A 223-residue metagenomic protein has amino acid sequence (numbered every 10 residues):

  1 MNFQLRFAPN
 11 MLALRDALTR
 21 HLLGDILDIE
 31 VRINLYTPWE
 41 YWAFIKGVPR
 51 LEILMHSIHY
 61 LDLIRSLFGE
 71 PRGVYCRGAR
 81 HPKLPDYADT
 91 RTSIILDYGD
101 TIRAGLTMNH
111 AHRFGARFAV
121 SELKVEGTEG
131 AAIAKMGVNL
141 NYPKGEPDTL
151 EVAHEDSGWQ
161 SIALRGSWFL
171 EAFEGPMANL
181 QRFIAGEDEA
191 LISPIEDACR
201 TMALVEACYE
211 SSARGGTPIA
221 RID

Functional and structural regions predicted by a protein language model:
L5-P85, G215: Predominantly a Rossmann-like dinucleotide-binding segment in NAD(P)-dependent oxidoreductases
R6, R113, R200: Glycine-/small-residue-rich active-site loops that bind phosphorylated ligands and cofactors
I26, V74, K135, I162-A163 (+2 more regions): Short, hydrophobic secondary-structure boundary micro-motifs
M55, L61-Y142, M177-E187, A220-D223: Contiguous beta-strand/loop segments that form the cofactor/metal-binding neighborhood of enzyme cores
G99, N179-D223: C-terminal helix-rich "cap/oligomerization" subdomain common to oxidoreductases
L123, N139-G158: Short polybasic amphipathic segments
R165-A178: Active-site loop of classical SDR/Rossmann-like NAD(P)-dependent oxidoreductases, centered on the catalytic Tyr-X3-Lys
